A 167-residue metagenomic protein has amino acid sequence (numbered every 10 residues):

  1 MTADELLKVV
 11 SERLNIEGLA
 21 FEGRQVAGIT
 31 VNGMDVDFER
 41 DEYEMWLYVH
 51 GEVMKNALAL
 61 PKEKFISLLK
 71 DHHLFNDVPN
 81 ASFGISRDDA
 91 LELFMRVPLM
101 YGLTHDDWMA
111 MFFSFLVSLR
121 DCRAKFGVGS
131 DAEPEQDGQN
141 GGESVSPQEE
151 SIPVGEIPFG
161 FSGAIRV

Functional and structural regions predicted by a protein language model:
M1-D37: Charge-rich, low-complexity N-terminal segments
R13, L68-F75, M111-K125: Conserved short hydrophobic interaction patches
V26-A27, M45-L47, A90-L91: Hydrophobic residues embedded in beta-strands of well-ordered beta-sheets
N32-V36, M45, D89: Short acidic/polar mixed-charge low-complexity motifs
F38-A57: A short acidic-to-branched-hydrophobic micro-motif
E52-A90: Short, internal acidic amphipathic alpha-helical interface segments that mediate docking to partner proteins
D88-F113, R123-P134: Well-ordered alpha/beta subsegment
G127-V167: Short, highly charged C-terminal tails/helix-capping segments
